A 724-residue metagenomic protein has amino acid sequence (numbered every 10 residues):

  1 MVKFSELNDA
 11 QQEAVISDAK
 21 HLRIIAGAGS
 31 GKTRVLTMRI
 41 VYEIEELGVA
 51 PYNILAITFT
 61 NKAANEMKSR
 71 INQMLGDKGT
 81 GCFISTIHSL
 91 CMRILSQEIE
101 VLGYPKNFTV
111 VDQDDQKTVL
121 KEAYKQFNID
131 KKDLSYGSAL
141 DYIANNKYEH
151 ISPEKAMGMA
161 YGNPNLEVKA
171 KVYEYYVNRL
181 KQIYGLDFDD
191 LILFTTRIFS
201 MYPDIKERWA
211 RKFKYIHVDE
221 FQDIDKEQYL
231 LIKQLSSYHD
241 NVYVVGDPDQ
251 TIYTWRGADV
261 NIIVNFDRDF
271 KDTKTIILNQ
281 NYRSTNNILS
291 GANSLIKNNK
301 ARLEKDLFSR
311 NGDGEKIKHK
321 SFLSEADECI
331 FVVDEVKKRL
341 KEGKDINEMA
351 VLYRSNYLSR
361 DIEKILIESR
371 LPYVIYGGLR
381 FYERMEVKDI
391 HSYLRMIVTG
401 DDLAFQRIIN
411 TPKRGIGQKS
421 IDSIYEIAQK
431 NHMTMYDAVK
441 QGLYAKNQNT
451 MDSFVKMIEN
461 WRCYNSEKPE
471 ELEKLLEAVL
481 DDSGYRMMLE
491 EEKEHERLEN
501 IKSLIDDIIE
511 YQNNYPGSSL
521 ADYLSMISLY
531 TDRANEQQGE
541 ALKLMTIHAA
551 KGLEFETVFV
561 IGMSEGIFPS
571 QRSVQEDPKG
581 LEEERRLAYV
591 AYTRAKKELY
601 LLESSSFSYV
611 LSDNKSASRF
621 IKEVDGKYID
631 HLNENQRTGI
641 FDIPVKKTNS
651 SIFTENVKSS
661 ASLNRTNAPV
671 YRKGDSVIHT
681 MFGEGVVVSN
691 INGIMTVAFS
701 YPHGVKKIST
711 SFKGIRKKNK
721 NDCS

Functional and structural regions predicted by a protein language model:
V2, A19-L22, G27-S30, V41-Y215 (+10 more regions): A basic/glycine-biased coupling hinge at the interface between accessory DNA-binding modules
V2-E6, M38, Y42, K226-E325 (+1 more regions): Conserved RecA-like helicase ATPase core segment that couples NTP binding/hydrolysis to strand translocation
F4-A19, E227: N-terminal pre-P-loop "Q-motif" helix
K20, V49-N53, G79-T80, Y238-N241 (+9 more regions): Short glycine-/polar-rich loops that comprise or flank the Walker A/P-loop and associated switch/sensor motifs
A28-L36, I99, K271-K274, N279-P372 (+3 more regions): Helicase P-loop NTPase motor core
G162, D345, E363-L371, R384 (+1 more regions): Conserved helicase C-terminal RecA-like lobe
R211-K226, Y243: SF2 helicase catalytic motif II
M563-I708, N721-S724: C-terminal accessory regions
